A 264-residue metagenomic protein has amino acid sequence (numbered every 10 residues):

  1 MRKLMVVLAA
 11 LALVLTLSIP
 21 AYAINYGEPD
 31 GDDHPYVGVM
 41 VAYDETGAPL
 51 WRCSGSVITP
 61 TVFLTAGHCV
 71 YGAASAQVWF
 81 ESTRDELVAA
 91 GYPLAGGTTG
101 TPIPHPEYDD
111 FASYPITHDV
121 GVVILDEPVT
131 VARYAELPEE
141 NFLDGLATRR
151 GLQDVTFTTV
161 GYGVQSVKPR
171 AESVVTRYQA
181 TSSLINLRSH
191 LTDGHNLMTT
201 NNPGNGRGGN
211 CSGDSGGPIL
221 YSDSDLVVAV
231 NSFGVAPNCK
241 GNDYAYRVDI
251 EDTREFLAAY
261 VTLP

Functional and structural regions predicted by a protein language model:
M1-L4: Positively charged n-region of N-terminal signal peptides that target proteins for export
L8-T16: Bacterial N-terminal signal peptides
I19-A23: Sec/Tat signal peptide C-region and signal peptidase I cleavage site
I24-D33, E45-G47, A76-L146, H190: Conserved catalytic-core segment of clan PA serine endopeptidases
D30, H34-G38, W51-R84, S173-V174 (+3 more regions): C-terminal subregion of chymotrypsin/trypsin-like serine protease catalytic domains
E45, V62-F63, C69-Y71, D109-D110 (+4 more regions): Solvent-exposed loop/turn segments at secondary-structure junctions within structured extracellular/periplasmic domains
V70, T101-P106, T199-N205, N231-A236: Short, solvent-exposed aromatic-acidic interface loops
I116-V120, I124-R207, D243-Y244, I250-E255: Chymotrypsin/trypsin-fold serine protease catalytic domain
